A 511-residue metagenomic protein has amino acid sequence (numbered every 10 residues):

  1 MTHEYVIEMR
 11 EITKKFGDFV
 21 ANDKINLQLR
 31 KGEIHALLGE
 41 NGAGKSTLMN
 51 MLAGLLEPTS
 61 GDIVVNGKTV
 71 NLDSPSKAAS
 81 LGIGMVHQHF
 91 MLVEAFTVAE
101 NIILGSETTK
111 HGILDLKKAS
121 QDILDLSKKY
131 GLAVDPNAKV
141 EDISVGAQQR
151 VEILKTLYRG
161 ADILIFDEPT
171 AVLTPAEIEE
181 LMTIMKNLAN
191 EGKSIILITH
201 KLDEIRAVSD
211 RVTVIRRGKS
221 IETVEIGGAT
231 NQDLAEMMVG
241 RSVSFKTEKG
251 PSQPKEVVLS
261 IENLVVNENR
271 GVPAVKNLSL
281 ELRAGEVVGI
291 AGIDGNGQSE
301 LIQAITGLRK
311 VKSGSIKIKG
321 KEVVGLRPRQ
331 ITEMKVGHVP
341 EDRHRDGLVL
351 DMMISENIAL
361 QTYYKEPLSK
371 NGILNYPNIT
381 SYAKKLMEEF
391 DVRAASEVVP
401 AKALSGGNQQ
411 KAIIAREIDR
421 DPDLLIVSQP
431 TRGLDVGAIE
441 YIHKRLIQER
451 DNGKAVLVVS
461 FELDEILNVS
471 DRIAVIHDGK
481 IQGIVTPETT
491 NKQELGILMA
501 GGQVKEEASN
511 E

Functional and structural regions predicted by a protein language model:
T2-E511: Glycine-rich phosphate-binding loops of nucleotide-dependent enzymes
